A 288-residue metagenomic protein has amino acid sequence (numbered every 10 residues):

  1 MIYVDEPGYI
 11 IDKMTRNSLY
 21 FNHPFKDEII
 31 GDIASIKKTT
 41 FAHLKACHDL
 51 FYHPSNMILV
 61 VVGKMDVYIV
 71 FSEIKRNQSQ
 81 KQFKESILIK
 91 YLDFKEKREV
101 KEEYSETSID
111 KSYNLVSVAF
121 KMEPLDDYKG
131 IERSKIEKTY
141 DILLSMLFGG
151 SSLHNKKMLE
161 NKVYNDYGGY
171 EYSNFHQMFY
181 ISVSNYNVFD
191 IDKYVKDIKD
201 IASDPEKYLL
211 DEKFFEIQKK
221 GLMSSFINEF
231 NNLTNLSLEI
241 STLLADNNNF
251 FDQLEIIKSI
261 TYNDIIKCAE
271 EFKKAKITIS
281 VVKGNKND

Functional and structural regions predicted by a protein language model:
M1-E6, L50, K193, D200: Active-site-adjacent, His/Asp/Glu-enriched structural segments that form or flank metal-binding and acid/base networks
I10-A34, N56-V62, S117-L125, N155-K207 (+2 more regions): M16 family metallopeptidases and their MPP-like homologs
T15, V118, G130-F148, M158: Active/ligand-binding-proximal structured segments within catalytic/core domains that scaffold catalytic residues
F21, I29, A34, H53 (+3 more regions): An aromatic/glycine/proline-enriched structural segment found at the starts of mature extracellular/organellar domains
I36-T40: Short, charged, amphipathic alpha-helices and their helix-cap/turn boundaries
I74-Q78, L143, Y194-A202: Short amphipathic C-terminal alpha-helix that caps PH/PH-like domains
T261-E270: Low-complexity, intrinsically disordered Gly/Pro/Thr-rich segments
